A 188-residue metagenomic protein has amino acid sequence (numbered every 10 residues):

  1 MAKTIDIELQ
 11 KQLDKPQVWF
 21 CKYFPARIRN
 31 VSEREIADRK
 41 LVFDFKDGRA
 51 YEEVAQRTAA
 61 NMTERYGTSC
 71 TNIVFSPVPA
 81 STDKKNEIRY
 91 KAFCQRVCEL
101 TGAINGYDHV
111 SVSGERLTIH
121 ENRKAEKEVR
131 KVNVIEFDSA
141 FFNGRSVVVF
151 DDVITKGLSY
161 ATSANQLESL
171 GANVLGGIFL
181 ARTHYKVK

Functional and structural regions predicted by a protein language model:
M1-V74, S111-N143, R182-Y185: Active-site-facing substrate-recognition patch
E64, E99, N165, S169: Short, well-ordered alpha-helices that flank and scaffold nucleotide-derived cofactor binding pockets
V74-R89: Short beta-strand-loop/turn "lid" adjacent to the catalytic site in phosphate-handling enzymes
S76, C94, G177: Residue-level signal for inorganic ion chemistry
R89-Q95: Charged helix-capping and loop-helix junction motifs
V149-S163: A phosphate-binding catalytic loop at a beta-strand-loop-alpha-helix junction that coordinates phosphoryl groups
A161-K188: A short, conserved beta-to-alpha structural element at the edge of catalytic cores that scaffolds binding
